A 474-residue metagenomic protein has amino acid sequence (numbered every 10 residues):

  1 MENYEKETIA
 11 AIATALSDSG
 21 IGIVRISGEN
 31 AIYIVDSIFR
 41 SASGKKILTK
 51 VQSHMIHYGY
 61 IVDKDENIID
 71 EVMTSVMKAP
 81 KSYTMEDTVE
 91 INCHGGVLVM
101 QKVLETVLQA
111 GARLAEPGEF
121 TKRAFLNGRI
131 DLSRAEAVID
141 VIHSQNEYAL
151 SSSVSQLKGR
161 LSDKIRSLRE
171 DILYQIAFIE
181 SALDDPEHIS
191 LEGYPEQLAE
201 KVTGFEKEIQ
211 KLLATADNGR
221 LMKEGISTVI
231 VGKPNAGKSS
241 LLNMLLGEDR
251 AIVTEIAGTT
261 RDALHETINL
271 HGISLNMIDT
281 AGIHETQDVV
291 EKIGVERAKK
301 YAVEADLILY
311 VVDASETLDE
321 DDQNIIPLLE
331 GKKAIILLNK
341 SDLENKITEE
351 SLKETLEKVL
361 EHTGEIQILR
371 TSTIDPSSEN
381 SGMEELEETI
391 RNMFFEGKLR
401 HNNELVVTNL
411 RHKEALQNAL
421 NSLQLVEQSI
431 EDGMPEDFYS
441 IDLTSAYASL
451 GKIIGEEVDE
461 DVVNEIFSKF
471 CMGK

Functional and structural regions predicted by a protein language model:
M1-S151, S155, G159, I335: A glycine-rich (often HGG/GG-containing) alpha/beta subdomain
E2-I12, L16-S19, E147-N269, T286 (+1 more regions): C-terminal-of-GTPase-core extension/linker across diverse P-loop GTPases
S17, G28-A31, K78-S82, G96-L98 (+5 more regions): Conserved nucleotide-binding/hydrolysis micro-motifs of P-loop NTPases
H57-D70, T74-K78, G258-T286, E304-L307: Switch I (G2) and immediately adjacent beta-strands of P-loop GTPase domains
R113, S274-N276, Q367: Conserved beta-strand segments of alpha/beta enzyme cores
A257, I283, E291-V295: Short alpha-helix of the ABC ATPase nucleotide-binding domain corresponding to the H-loop/switch region
M277, V311, L337: Generic enzyme active-site microenvironment
E291-S315: Inter-motif core of Ras-like GTPase G domains
